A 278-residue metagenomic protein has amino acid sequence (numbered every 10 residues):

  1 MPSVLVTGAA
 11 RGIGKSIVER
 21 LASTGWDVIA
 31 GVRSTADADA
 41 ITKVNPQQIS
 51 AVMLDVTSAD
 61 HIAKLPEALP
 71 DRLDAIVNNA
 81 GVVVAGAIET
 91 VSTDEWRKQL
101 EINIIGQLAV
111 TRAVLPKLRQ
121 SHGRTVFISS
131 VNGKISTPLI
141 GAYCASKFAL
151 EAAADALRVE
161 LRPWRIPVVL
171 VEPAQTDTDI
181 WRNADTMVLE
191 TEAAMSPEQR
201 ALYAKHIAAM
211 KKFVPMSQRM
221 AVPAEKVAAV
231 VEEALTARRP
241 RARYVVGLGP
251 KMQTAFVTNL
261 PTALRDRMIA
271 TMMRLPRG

Functional and structural regions predicted by a protein language model:
A10-R11: Conserved glycine-rich cofactor-binding loop
N45-D60: Rossmann-fold cofactor-recognition segment
N79-V84: Conserved NAD(P)H cofactor-binding loop of Rossmann-fold oxidoreductase domains
A87-I88, E95-R97, H122: Substrate-binding pocket helix/loop in short-chain dehydrogenase/reductase
T111, S146: Active-site helix of classical SDR
S130: Residue(s) in the substrate-gating loop at a strand-loop-helix junction that position the organic substrate next
P163-S217: C-terminal beta-strand-loop-alpha-helix "lid" module of Rossmann-like NAD(P)-dependent dehydrogenases
